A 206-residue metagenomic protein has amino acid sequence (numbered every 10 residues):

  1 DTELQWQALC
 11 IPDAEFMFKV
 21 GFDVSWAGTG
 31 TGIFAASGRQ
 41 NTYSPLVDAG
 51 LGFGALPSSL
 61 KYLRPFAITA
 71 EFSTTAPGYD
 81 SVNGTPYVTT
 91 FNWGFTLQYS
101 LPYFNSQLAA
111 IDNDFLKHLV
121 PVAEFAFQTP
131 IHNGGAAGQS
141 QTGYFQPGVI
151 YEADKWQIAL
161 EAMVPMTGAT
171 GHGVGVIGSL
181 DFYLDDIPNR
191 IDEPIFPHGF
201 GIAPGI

Functional and structural regions predicted by a protein language model:
D1-F95, A136-S140, E152, D186-P188 (+2 more regions): Outer-membrane pore/translocation modules
F91-G205: Outer membrane beta-barrel transmembrane domains
